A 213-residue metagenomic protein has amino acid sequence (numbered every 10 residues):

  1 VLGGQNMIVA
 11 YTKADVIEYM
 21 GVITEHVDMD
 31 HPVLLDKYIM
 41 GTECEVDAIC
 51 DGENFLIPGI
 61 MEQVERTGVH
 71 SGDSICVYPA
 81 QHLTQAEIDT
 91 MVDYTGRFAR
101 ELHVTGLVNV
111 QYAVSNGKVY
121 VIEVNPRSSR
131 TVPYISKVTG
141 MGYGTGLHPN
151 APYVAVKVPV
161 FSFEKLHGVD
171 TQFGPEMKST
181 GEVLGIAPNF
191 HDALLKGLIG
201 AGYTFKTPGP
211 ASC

Functional and structural regions predicted by a protein language model:
V1-S212: ATP-dependent carboxylate activation and anion-phosphoryl transfer catalytic cores that bind Mg-ATP to form
